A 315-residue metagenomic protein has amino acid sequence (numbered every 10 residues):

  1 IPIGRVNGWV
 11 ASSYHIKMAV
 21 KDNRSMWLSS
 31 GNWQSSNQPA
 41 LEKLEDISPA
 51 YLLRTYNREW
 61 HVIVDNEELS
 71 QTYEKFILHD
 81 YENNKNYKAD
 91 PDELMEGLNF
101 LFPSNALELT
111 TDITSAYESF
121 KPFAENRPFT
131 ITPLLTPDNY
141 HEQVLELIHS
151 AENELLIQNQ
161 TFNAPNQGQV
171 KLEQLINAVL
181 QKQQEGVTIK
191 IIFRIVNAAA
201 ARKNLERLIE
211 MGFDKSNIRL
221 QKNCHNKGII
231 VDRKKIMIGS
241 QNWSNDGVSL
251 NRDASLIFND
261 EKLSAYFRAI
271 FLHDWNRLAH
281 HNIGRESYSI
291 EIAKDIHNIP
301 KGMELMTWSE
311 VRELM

Functional and structural regions predicted by a protein language model:
I1-H149, E173, E185-K235, G239-E261 (+1 more regions): HKD-type phospholipase D/PLD-like phosphodiesterase module
P2, I157-N159: Short beta-strands and strand-loop turn motifs
S35, N166-Q167: Active-site-adjacent loop/helix micro-motif of nuclease/hydrolase catalytic cores
L145-L156, Q181: Secondary-structure "cap/kink" motif recognition
T161-P165, V196-A198: Short acidic, S/G/P-rich loop/turn micro-motifs used as interaction or catalytic elements
V170-N177: Charged helix-capping and loop-helix junction motifs
N177-L180, E206: Internal, well-ordered alpha-helical scaffold/interface segments that support domain packing or protein-protein contacts
K234-M315: Long, C-terminal catalytic modules of enzymes
